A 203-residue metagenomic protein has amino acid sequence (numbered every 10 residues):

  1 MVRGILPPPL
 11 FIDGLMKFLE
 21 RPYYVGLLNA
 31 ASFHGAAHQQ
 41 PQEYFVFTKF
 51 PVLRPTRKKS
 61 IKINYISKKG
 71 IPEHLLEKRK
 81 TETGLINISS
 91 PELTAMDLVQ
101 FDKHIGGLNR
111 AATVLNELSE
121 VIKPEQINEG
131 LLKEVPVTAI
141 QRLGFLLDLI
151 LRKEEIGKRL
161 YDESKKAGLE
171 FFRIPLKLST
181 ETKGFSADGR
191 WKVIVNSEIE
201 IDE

Functional and structural regions predicted by a protein language model:
M1-G70: Short gly/ser-rich loop at a beta-strand->alpha-helix junction or flexible surface loop bordering the NTP-binding
I63-T83: A short, charged helix-loop
L76-E203: Hydrophobic alpha-helical interaction segments
